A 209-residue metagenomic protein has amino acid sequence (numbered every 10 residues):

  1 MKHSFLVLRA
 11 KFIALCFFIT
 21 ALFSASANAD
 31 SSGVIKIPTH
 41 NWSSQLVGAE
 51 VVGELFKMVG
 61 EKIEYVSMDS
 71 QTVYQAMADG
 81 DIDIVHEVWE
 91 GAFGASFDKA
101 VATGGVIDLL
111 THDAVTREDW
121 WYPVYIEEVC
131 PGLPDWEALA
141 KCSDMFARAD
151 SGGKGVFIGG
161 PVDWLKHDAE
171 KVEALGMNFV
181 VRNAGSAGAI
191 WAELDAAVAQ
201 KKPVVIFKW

Functional and structural regions predicted by a protein language model:
M1-L8: N-terminal secretory signal peptides that target proteins for export/translocation
R9-S24: Bacterial N-terminal signal peptides
S31-S44, E61-V66, K154-I158: Short, well-ordered beta-strand elements
W42-S43, E61-A76, N183-E193: Short helix-initiation/N-cap motifs at beta->coil->alpha
A49, M68-G104, E193: Pocket-flanking alpha-helical
V52-G60, K141-R182: Ligand-binding cleft/hinge of the Venus flytrap
I82-H86, I158-W209: Ligand-binding pocket segment of bilobal, Venus flytrap-like solute-binding proteins
G105-F157: A conserved helix-loop-strand patch within extracytoplasmic ligand-binding domains of the periplasmic binding
